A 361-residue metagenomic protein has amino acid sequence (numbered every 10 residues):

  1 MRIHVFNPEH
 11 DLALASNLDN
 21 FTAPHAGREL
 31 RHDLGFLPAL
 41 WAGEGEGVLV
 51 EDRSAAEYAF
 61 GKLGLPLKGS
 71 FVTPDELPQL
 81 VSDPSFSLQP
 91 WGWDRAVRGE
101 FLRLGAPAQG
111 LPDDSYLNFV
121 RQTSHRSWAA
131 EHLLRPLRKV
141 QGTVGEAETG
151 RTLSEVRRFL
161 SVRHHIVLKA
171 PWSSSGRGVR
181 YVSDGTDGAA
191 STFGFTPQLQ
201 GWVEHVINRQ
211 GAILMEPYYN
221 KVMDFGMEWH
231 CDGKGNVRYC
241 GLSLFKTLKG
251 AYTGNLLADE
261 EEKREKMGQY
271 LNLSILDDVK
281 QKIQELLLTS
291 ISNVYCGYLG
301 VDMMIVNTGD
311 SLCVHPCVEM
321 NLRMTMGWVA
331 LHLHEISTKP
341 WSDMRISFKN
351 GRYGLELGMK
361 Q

Functional and structural regions predicted by a protein language model:
M1-L49: N-terminal-proximal low-complexity accessory segments that begin disordered and transition into the first
R28-W41, L49-F159, S174: Conserved N-proximal alpha/beta basic substrate-recognition cap immediately N-terminal to, or forming the N-lobe
E44-V50, W341-Q361: C-terminal amphipathic "assembly/sorting" segment characterized by alternating charged and hydrophobic residues
A147, H165-L199, F225-G226, G250-M267: Glycine-rich phosphate-binding loop of ATP-grasp-fold ATP-dependent ligases
H164, F195-T253, I305-C317: Phosphate-binding site of ATP-dependent enzymes
W172, I305, L322: Short, glycine/acidic-enriched loop or turn micro-motifs at the edges of active sites
N208-A212, E216-N220, Y239, A251-L312 (+1 more regions): A long amphipathic alpha-helix within ATP-dependent nucleotide-binding catalytic cores
W229-E285, N321-S347: ATP-dependent carboxylate/phosphate-activation module, predominantly the ATP-grasp catalytic core and closely related
